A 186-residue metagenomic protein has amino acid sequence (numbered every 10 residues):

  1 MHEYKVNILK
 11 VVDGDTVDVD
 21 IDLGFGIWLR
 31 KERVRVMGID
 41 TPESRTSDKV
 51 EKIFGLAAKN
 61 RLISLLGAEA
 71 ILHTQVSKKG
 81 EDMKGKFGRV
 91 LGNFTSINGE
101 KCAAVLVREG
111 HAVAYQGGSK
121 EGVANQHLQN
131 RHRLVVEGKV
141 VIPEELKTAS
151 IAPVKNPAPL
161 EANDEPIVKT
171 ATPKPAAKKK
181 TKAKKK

Functional and structural regions predicted by a protein language model:
M1-K186: Small beta-barrel nucleic-acid-binding modules, primarily SNase/OB-fold domains and secondarily Tudor-like barrels
